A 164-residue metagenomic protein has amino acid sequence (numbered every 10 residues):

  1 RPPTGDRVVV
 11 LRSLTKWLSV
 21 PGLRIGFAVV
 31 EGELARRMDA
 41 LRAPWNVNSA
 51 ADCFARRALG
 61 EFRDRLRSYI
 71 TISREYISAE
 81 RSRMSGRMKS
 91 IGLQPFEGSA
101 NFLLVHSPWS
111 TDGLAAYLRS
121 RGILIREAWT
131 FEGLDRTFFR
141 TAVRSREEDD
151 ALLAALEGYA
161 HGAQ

Functional and structural regions predicted by a protein language model:
R1-G5: Short, conserved loop/helix-junction motifs that constitute active-site signature segments in enzyme catalytic cores
R7-M88, L93-F96: PLP-dependent aminotransferase class I/II
L23-R24, S99-N101, D135-F139: Short amphipathic alpha-helical segments
V29, L104-H106, A142-R144: Short hydrophobic/aromatic beta-strand micro-patches that form the beta-sheet surface supporting nucleotide- or nucleic
M38, L114, L152-A155: Hydrophobic side chains in well-ordered alpha-helices
I77-S78, R87-R121: Conserved PLP-binding catalytic core of the aspartate aminotransferase-like
S120-I123, E132-Q164: PLP-dependent enzyme catalytic core of the Aspartate aminotransferase-like
A128: Beta-hairpin "wing" of winged helix-turn-helix
